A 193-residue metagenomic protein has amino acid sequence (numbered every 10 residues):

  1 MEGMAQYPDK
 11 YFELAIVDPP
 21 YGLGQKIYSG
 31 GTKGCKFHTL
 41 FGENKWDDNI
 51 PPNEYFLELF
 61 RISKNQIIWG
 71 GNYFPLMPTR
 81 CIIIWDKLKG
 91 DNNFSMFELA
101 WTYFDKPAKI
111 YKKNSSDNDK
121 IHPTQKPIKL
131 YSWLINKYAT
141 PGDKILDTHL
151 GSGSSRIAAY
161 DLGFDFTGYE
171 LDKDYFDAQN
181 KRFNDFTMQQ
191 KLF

Functional and structural regions predicted by a protein language model:
M1-L146, S152-F193: Class I S-adenosyl-L-methionine-dependent methyltransferase catalytic core
